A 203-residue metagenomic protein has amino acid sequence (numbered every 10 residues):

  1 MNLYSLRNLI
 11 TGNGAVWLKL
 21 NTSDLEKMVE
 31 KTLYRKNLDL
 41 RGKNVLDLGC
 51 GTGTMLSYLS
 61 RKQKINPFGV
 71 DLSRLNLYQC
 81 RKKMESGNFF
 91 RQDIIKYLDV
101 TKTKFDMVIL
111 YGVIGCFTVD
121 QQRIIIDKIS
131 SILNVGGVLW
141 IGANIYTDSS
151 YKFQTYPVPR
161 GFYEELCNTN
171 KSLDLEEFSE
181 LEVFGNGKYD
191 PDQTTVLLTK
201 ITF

Functional and structural regions predicted by a protein language model:
M1-L40, T52-D99, F117-I124, V138-F203: Class I (Rossmann-like) S-adenosyl-L-methionine-dependent methyltransferase catalytic domain, capturing the SAM-binding
K43-G49: Conserved class I S-adenosyl-L-methionine
K102: A short glycine-leucine-enriched loop at secondary-structure breakpoints that most characteristically corresponds
I109: A conserved beta-strand element that flanks and buttresses the S-adenosyl-L-methionine
G112-V113: Short catalytic micro-motifs in class I SAM-dependent methyltransferases
R123-V135: A short glycine-rich, Lys/Arg-flanked "PGG" loop and its adjoining helix->strand segment in the class I
